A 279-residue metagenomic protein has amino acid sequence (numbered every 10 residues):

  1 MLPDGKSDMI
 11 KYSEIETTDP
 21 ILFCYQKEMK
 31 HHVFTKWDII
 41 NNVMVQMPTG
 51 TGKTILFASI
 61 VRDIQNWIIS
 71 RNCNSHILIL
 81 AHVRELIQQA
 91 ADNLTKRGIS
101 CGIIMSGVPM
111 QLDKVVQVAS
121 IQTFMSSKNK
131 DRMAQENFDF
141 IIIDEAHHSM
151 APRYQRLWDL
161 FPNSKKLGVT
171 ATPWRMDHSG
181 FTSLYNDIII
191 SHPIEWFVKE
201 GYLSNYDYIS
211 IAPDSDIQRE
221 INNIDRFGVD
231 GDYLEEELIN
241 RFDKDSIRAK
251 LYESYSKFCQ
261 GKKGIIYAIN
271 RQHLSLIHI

Functional and structural regions predicted by a protein language model:
D4-M44: Conserved pre-motif I regulatory segment
I40-I60: Walker A/P-loop
N74-L94: Conserved Walker A/P-loop ATP-binding site and its immediately adjacent core in helicase/helicase-like ATPase domains
V108-N137, A151, Q155-R156: Conserved helix/coil segment N-terminal to the catalytic DExD/H
D144-E145: Walker B catalytic acidic pair
H148-Y206: Post-DEXD/H (motif II) to motif III coupling segment of the RecA-like Helicase ATP-binding lobe
H192-G264: Conserved interdomain linker/interface between the two RecA-like ATPase lobes of SF2 helicase motors
I277-I279: Conserved small/polar residues in nucleotide/adenosyl-binding loops
